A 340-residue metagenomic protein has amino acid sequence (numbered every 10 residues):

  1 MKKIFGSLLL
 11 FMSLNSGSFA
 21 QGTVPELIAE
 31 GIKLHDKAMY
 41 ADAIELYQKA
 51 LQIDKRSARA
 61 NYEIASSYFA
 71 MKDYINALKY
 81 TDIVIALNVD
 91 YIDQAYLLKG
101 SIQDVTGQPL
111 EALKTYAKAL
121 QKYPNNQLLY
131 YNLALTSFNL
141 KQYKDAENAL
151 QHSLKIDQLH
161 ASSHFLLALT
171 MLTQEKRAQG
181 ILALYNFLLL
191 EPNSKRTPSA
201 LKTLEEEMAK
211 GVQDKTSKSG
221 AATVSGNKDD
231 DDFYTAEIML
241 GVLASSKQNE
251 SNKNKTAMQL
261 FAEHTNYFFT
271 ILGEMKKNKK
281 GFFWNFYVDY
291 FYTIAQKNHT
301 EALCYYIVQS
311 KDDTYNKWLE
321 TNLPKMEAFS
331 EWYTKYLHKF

Functional and structural regions predicted by a protein language model:
G22-K49, I53, S66, A70: Alpha-helical segment of the N-proximal tetratricopeptide repeat
P25, R59, D93-Q94, L128 (+2 more regions): Start-of-helix register in tetratricopeptide repeats
D36-K37, A70-M71, V105-T106, N139-L140 (+2 more regions): Register position in tetratricopeptide repeats
K55, V89-D90, P124, Q158 (+1 more regions): Short coil turns that delineate tetratricopeptide repeat
E63-S66, L97-L98, N132, L166 (+1 more regions): Canonical tetratricopeptide repeat
I75, V105-L110, Q179-I181, N193 (+1 more regions): Alpha-helical linker/edge segments of TPR/alpha-solenoid repeat scaffolds and analogous pre-/post-domain helices
